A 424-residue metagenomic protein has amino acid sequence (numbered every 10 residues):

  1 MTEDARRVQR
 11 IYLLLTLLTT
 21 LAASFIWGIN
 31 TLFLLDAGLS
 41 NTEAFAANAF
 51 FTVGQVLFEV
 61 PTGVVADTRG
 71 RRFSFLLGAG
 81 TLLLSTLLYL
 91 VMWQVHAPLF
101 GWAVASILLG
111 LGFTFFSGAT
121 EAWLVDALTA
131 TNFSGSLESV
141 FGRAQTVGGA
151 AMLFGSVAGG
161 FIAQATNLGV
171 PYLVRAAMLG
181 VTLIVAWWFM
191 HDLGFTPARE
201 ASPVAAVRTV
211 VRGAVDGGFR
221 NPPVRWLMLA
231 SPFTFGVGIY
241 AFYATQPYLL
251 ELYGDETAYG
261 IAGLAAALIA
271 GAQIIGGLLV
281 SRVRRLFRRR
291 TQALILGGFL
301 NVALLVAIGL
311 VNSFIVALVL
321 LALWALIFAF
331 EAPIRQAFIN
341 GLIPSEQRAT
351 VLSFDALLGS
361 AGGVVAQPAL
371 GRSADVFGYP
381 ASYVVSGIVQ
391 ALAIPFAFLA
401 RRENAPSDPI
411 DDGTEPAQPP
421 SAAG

Functional and structural regions predicted by a protein language model:
M1-R6, H191-L229, E415-G424: Juxtamembrane intracellular "pre-TM" segments in multi-pass secondary transporters
T2-L57, P223-A266: Helix-loop boundary and gating motifs at the non-cytosolic
R10, F45-A47, I239, Y248-G424: C-terminal transmembrane bundle of multi-pass solute transporters/carriers
L17, S85, H96-F116, V316-F330: Hydrophobic core of transmembrane alpha-helices in multi-pass small-molecule transporters, especially MFS/SLC-type
T52-V60, G149-L153, V157, A270-L278 (+1 more regions): Residue-level signature of mid-helix packing/kink "hotspots" within the transmembrane helices of 12-pass Major
L76, G80-A97, W102, F299-N312 (+1 more regions): C-terminal ends and interior cores of transmembrane alpha-helices in multi-pass membrane transporters/permeases
A105-G149: Cytoplasmic helix-loop-helix junction between adjacent transmembrane helices in 12-TM secondary transporters
R175, G180-S202, F398-I410: Helix-loop junctions on the cytosolic side of multi-pass membrane transporters, especially the intracellular loop
